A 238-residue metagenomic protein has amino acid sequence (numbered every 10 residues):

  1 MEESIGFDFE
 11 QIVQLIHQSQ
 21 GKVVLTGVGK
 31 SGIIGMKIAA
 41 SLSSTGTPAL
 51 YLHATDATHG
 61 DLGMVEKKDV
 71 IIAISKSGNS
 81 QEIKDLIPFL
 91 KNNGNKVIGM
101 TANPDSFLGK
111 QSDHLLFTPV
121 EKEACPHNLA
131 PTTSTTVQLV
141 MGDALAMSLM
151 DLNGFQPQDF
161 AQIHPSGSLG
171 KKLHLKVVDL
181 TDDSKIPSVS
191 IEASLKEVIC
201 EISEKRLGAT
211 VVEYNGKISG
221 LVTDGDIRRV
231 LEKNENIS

Functional and structural regions predicted by a protein language model:
M1-I5, P48-Y51, I74-S77, I186-V189: Short, flexible loop segments at the rims of nucleotide/cofactor-binding pockets, characterized by
M1-Q18: An N-terminal, well-structured beta->alpha segment
D8-I12, A57-D61, E197-V198: Short acidic active-site motifs
K22-V28, G32-V140, A144-L149: Glycine-rich phosphate-binding loops that contact phosphosugars or nucleotide phosphates
G142-A144, L149-I163: Internal alpha/beta core interface subdomains
Q156-K185, S219-S238: Tandem CBS (Bateman) regulatory domains
S188-R206, L231: The conserved cystathionine-beta-synthase
E213, I218-S219: Short hydrophobic beta-strand segments in globular cytosolic domains
